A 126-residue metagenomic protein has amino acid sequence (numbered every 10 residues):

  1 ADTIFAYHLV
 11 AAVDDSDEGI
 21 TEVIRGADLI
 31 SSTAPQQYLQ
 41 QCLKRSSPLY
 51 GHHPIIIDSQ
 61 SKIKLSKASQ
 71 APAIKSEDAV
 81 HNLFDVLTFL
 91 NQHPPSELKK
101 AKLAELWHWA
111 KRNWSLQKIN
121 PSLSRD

Functional and structural regions predicted by a protein language model:
A1-S76, P94: Active-site cores that bind ATP or allylic diphosphates and position pyrophosphate for catalysis
I63-D126: Non-catalytic terminal extensions that flank enzyme cores
